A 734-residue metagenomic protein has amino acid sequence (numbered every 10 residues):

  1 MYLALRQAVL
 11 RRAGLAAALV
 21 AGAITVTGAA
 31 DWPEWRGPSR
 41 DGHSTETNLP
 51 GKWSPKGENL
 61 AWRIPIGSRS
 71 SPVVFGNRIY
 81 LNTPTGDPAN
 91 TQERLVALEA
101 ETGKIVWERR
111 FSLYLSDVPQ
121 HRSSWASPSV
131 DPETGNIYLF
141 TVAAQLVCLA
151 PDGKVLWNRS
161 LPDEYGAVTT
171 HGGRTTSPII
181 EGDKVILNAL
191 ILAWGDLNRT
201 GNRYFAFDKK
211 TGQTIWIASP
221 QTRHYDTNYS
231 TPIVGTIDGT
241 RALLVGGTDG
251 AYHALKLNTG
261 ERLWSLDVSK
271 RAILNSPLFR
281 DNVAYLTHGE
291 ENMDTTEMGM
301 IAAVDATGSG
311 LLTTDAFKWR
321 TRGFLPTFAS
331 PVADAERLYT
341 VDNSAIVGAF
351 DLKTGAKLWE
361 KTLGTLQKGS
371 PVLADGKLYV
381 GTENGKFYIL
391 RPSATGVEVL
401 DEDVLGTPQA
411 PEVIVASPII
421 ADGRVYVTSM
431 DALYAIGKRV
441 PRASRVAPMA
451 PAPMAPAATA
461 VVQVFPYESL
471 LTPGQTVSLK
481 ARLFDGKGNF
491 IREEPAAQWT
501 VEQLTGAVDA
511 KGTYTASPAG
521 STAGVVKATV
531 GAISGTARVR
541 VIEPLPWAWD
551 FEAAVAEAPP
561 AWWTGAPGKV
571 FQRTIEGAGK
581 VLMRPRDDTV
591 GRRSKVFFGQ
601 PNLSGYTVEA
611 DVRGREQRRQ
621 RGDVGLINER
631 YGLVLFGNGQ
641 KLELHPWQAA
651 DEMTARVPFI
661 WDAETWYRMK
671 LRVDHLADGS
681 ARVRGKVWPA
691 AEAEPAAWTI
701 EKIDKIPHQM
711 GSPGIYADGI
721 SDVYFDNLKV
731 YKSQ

Functional and structural regions predicted by a protein language model:
I24, G28-Q463, K480: Noncatalytic, solvent-exposed loop/strand surfaces of beta-propeller-type extracellular/periplasmic domains
A30-E34, R538-A566: Extracellular carbohydrate-recognition regions
S54, A556-V581, T589-R592: Extracellular glycan-recognition surfaces and repeat-rich motifs
A443-G486, S534-P546: Short S/T/G/P-enriched beta-strand
F551, V608-A610, T665-A677, V683-V687: Short tryptophan-centered beta-strand motifs in secreted/extracellular beta-sheet-rich domains of glycan-recognition
E576-A578, R584-E652: Secretory/extracellular carbohydrate-interaction modules and structurally similar beta-sandwich "look-alikes"
Q648-K670: Short, aromatic/His-centered strand-loop micro-motif at the edge of beta-sheets
E694-Y724: Flexible glycan-contacting loops in extracellular carbohydrate-active proteins
